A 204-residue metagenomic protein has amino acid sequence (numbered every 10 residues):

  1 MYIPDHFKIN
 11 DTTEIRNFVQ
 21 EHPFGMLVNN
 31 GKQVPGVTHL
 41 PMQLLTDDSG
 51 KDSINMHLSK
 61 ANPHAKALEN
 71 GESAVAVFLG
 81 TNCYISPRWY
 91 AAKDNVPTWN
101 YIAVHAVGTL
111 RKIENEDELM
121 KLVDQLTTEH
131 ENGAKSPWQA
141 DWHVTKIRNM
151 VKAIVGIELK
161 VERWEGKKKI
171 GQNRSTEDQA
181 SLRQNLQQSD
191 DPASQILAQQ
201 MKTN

Functional and structural regions predicted by a protein language model:
Y2-M26: Short, basic/aromatic recognition patches
R16, N95, K146-N149: A generic local secondary-structure boundary/capping motif
E21-K60: Short beta-strand segments
P23, T38, G50-I54, N70-A74 (+2 more regions): A generic structural signal for short beta-strands and their flanking turns/coil linkers
P41, H57, V77, T109 (+1 more regions): Residue-level recognition of well-ordered beta-strand positions that form the cores of beta-sheet-rich folds across
I54-V75, Q187-P192, A198-N204: An N-terminal domain-start capping segment
K60-L122: Short, structured beta-strand-loop surface elements
R111-N204: C-terminal edge-of-domain segments
